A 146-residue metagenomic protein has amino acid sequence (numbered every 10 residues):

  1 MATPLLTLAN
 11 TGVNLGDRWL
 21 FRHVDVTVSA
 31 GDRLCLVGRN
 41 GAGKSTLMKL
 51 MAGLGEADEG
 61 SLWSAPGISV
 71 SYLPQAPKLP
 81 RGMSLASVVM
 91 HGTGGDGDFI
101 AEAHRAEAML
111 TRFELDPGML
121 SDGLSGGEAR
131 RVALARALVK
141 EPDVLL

Functional and structural regions predicted by a protein language model:
M1-L146: ABC ATP-binding cassette signature C-motif
